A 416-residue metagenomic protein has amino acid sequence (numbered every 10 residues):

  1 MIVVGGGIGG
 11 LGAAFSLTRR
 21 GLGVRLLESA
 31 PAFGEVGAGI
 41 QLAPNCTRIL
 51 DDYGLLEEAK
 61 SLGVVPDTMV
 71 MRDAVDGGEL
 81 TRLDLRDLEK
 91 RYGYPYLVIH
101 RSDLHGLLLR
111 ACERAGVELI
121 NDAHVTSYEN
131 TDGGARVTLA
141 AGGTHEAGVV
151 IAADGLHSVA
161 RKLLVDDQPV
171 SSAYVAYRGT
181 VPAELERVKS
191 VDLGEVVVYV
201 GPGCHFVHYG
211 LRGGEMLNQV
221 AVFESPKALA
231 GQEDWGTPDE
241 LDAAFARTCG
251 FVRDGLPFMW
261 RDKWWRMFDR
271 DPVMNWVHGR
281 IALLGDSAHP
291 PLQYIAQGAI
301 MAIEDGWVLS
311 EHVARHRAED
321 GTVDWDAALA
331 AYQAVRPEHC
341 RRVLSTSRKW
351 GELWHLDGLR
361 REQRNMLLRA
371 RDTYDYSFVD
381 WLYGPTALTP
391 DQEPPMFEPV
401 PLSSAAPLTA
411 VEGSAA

Functional and structural regions predicted by a protein language model:
M1, A43-E184, P226-D242, D269 (+2 more regions): Conserved N-terminal helical subregion
G6-G23, L27-A30, I151-A152, H208 (+4 more regions): Conserved mid-domain beta->alpha element of the FAD-binding
A30-A32, G39: Residues in the short beta-alpha loop(s) of Rossmann-like NAD(P)-binding domains
S61, G77, I295-A296, E311-A416: C-terminal helical "tail/cap" subdomain of flavin- and related membrane-associated enzymes
H157-S158, R178, C204-V207, A288-H289: Histidine-centered metal-chelating micro-motifs
S171-Y174, V191-E195, M216, D239 (+1 more regions): A short coil-to-beta-strand element that immediately follows conserved catalytic motifs
G194-L229, P238-E240, F245-A246: Active-site substrate-recognition segment that forms the wall of the catalytic cavity or substrate channel
